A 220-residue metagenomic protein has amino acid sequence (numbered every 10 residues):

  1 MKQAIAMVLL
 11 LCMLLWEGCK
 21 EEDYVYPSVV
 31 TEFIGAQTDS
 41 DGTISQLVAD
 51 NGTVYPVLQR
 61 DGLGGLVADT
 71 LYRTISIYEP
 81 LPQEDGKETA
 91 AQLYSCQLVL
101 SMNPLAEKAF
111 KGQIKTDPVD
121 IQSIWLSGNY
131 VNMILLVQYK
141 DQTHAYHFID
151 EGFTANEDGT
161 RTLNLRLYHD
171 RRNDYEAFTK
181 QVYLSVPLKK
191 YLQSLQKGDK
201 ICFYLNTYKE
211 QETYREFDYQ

Functional and structural regions predicted by a protein language model:
M1-I5: Positively charged n-region of N-terminal signal peptides that target proteins for export
A6-L9, Y168-D170: N-terminal hydrophobic alpha-helix used for membrane targeting or insertion
V8-Q37: Bacterial Sec-dependent N-terminal signal peptides
S28-Q220: First exposed extracellular module after export/assembly in secreted or surface-exposed proteins
